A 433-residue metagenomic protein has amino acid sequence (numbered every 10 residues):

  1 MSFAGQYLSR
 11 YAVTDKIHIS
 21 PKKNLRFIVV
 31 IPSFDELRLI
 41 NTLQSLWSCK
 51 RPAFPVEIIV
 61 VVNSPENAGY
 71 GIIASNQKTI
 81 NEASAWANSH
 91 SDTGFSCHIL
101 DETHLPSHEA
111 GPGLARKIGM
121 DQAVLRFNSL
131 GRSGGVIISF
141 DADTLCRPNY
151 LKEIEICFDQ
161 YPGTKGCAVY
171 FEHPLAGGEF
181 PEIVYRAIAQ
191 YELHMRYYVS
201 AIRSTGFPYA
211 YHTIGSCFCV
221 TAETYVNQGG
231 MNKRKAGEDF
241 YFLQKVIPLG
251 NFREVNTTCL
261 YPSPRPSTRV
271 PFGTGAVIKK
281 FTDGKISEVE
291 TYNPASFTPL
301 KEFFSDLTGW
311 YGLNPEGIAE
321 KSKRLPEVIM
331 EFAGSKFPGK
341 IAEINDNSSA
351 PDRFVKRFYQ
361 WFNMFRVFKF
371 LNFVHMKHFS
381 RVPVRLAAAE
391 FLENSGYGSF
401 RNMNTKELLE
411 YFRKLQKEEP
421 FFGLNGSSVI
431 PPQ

Functional and structural regions predicted by a protein language model:
M1-F3, K279-Q433: Terminal low-complexity segments of carbohydrate-biosynthetic enzymes
A4, L8, A12, A68-G134: Active-site-proximal specificity loops/subdomain of glycosyltransferases
P21-K23, Q44-P55, S64-A68, S75 (+1 more regions): Short, acidic, metal-binding catalytic loop of nucleotide-sugar glycosyltransferases
L130-G135, S139-C157: Acidic donor-binding/catalytic loop of UDP-sugar-dependent glycosyltransferases, especially processive GT2
P148-I188: Conserved donor NDP-sugar-binding/catalytic core segment of glycosyltransferases
Y198-C219: A recurrent flexible, glycine/aromatic-enriched loop bordering the glycosyltransferase active site that acts as
R234, V246-Y261: Catalytic donor-sugar/metal-binding loop of nucleotide-sugar-dependent glycosyltransferases
R234-Y241: Acidic donor-binding loop at a coil-to-helix junction in glycosyltransferase catalytic cores that engages
